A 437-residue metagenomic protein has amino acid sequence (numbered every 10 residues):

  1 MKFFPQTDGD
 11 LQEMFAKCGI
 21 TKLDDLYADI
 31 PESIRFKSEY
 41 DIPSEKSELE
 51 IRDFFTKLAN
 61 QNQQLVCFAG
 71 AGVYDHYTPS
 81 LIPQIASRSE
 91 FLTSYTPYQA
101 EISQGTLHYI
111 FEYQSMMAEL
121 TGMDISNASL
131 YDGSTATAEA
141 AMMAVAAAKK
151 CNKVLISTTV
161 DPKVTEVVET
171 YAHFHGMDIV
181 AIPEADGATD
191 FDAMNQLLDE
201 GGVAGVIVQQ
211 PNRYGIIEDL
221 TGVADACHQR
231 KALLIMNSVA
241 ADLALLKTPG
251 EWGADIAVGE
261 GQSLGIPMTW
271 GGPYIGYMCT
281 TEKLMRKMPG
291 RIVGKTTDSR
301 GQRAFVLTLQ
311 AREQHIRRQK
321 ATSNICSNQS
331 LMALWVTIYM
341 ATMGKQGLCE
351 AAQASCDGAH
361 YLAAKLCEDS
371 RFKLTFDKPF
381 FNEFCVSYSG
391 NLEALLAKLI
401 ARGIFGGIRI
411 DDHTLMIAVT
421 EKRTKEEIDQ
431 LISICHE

Functional and structural regions predicted by a protein language model:
M1-K37: Compact, charge-rich alpha-helical regulatory domains located at protein termini
K2, G105, T135-Q302, R371 (+3 more regions): Conserved PLP-enzyme active-site core in the AAT-like
E32-E112: N-terminal entrance/gating region of PLP-dependent enzymes' catalytic architecture
S89-A100, A118-M123, K149-C151, A172-V180 (+4 more regions): Gly-rich Lys/Arg/Thr-decorated short loops/hinges at beta-loop-alpha junctions or inter-strand turns that position
Y98-I102, E119-A138: Short loop-beta-helix segment that forms the pyridoxal 5′-phosphate
Q114-M117, T121, T137-A144, V336-M340: Buried hydrophobic packing segments
V203, Q346-L431: Conserved C-terminal alpha-helix-loop-beta "cap" of PLP-dependent enzymes that closes/shapes the active-site mouth
L264-S370, L374-D377: Active-site C-terminal subdomain of aminotransferase-like
